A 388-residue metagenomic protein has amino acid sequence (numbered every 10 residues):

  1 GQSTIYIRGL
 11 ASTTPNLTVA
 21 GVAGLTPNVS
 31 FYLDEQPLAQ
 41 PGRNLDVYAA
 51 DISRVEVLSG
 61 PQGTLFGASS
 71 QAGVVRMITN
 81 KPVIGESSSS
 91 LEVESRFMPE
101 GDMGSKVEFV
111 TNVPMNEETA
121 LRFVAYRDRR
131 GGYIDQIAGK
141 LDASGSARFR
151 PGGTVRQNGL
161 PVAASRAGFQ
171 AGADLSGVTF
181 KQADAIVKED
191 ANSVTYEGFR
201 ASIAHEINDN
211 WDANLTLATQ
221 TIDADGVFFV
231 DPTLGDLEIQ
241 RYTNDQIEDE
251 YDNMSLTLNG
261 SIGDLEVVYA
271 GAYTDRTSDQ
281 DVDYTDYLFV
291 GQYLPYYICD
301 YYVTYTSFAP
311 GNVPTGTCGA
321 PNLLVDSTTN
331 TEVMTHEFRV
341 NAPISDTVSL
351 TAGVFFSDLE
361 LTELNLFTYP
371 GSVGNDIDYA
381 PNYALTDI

Functional and structural regions predicted by a protein language model:
G1-S3, S12, R96-M98, D128-I134 (+9 more regions): Structural signature of outer-membrane beta-barrel domains
T4-Y6, V19, V57, S70-E94 (+1 more regions): N-terminal periplasmic accessory domains that precede and gate Gram-negative outer-membrane beta-barrel machines
Y6, S88-E92, A120-R122, D212-N214 (+3 more regions): Residue-level detector of the transmembrane beta-barrel scaffold of outer-membrane proteins
V19-S59, F109, P151: Short acidic/polar hinge/loop motifs at secondary-structure boundaries that mediate gating or recognition
P41, F66, R96-M98, V187-D190 (+2 more regions): Outer-membrane beta-barrel domain signature
P99-A224, D252, T331-T335, P343-S357: Transmembrane beta-barrel wall of Gram-negative outer-membrane proteins
I134-E189, D225-Y242, D283-D326, L366-I388: Solvent-exposed loop segments that connect transmembrane elements
T216-A218, Y251-D281, A320-I388: Face-selective signature of the C-terminal outer-membrane beta-barrel domain
